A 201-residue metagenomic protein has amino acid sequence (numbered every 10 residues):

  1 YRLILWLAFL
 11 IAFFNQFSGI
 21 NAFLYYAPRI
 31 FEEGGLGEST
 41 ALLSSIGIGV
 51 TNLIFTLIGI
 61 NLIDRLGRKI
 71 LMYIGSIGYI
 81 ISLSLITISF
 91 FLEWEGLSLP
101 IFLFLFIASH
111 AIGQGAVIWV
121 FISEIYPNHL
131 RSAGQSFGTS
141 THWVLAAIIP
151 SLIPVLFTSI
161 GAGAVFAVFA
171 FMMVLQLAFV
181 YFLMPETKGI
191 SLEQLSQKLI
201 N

Functional and structural regions predicted by a protein language model:
Y1-N201: Alpha-helical transmembrane bundle of multi-pass membrane proteins
